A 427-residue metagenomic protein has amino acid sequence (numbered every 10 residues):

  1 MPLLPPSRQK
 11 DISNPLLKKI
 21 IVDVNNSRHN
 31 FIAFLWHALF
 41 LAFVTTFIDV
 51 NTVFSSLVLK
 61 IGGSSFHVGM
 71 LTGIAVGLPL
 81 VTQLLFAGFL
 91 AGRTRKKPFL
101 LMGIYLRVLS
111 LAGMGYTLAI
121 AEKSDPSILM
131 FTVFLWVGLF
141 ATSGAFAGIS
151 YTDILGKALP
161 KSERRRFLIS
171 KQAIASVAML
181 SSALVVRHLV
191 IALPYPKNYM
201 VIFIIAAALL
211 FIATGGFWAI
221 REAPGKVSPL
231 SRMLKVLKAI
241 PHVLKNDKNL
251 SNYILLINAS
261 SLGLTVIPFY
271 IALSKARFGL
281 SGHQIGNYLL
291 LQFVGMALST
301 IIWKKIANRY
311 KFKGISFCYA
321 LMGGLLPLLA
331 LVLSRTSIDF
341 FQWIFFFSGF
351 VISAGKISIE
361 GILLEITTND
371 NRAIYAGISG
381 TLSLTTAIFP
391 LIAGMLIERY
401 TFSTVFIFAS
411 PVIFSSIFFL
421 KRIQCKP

Functional and structural regions predicted by a protein language model:
P2-V81, L90, A112, N249-L289: Helix-loop boundary and gating motifs at the non-cytosolic
A33-T52, L71-A91, P98, G103-V108 (+6 more regions): Substrate-agnostic recognition of the 12-TM MFS/MFS-like secondary transporter fold
S65, R95-K96, M130, K161 (+6 more regions): Membrane-helix interface/capping residues of multi-pass secondary transporters
P98-Y116, G314-L329, S410: Structural signature of the two symmetry-related core transmembrane helices
G113-T117, A121, F140, F217 (+3 more regions): MFS-fold secondary transporters
Y116-F134, V332-I344: Helix-loop junctions at membrane interfaces in 12-TM secondary transporters
T214-S231, K421-P427: Helix-loop junctions on the cytosolic side of multi-pass membrane transporters, especially the intracellular loop
G314-K356: C-terminal transmembrane helical hairpin of 12-TM major facilitator-type secondary transporters
